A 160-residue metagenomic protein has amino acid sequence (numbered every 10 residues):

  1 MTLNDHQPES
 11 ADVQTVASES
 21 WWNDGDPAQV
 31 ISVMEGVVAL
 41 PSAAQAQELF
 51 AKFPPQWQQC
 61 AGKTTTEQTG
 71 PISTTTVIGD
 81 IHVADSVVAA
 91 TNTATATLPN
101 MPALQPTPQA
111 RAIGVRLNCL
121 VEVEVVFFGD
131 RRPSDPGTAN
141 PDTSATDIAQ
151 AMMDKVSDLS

Functional and structural regions predicted by a protein language model:
M1-Q109, V156: A small/polar (G/S/T-enriched), proline-flanked helix-loop surface module common in exported/cell-envelope proteins
A46, F50, P141-A145, A149: Hydrophobic packing residues in well-ordered alpha-helices of helical domains and bundles
A103-R131: Short, well-structured beta-strand
V125-A145: A short acidic/glycine-rich loop-to-helix N-cap element
D147-S160: Short, low-complexity, Pro/Ser/Thr/Gly-rich segments in the mature regions of secreted, periplasmic
